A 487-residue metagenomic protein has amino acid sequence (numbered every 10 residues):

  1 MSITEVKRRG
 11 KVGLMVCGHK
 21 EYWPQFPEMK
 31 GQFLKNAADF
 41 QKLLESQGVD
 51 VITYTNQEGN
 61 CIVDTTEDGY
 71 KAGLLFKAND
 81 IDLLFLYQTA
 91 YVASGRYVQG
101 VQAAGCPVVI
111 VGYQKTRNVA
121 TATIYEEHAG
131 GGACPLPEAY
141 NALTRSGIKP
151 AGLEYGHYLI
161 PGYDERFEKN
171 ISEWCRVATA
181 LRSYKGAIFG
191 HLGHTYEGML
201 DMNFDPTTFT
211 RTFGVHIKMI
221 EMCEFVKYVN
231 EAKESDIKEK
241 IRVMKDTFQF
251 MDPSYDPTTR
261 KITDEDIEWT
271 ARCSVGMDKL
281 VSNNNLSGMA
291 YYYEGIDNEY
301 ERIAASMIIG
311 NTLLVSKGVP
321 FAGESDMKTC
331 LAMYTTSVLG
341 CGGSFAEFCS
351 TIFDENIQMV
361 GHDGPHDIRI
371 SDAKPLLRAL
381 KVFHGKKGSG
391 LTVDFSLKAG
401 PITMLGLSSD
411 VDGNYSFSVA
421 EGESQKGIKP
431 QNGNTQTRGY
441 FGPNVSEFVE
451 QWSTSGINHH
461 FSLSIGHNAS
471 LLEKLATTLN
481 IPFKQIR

Functional and structural regions predicted by a protein language model:
R9-V12, G112, R117-Y255: Cap/lid and interdomain-hinge subdomains that line or gate substrate/regulatory clefts in soluble alpha/beta enzymes
M29-E45: Short catalytic helix/loop segments, enriched in acidic residues and glycine and frequently bearing histidine
L34-A37, K386-R487: Extended hydrophobic packing segments that form well-structured cores
F40-N60, K149-H157, V215-I220: Short beta-strand elements in bilobed, periplasmic/extracellular small-molecule ligand-binding domains
E67-I81, V98-G100, S274-N283: Short, well-structured alpha-helical segments in soluble
Q99-Y125, G131-E138, T312-S325: Short, acidic/small-residue loops that bind anionic groups at enzyme active sites
K238-C330, S337-V338: Long, internal scaffold/assembly segments composed of regular secondary structure
L313-P430: C-terminal catalytic subdomain
